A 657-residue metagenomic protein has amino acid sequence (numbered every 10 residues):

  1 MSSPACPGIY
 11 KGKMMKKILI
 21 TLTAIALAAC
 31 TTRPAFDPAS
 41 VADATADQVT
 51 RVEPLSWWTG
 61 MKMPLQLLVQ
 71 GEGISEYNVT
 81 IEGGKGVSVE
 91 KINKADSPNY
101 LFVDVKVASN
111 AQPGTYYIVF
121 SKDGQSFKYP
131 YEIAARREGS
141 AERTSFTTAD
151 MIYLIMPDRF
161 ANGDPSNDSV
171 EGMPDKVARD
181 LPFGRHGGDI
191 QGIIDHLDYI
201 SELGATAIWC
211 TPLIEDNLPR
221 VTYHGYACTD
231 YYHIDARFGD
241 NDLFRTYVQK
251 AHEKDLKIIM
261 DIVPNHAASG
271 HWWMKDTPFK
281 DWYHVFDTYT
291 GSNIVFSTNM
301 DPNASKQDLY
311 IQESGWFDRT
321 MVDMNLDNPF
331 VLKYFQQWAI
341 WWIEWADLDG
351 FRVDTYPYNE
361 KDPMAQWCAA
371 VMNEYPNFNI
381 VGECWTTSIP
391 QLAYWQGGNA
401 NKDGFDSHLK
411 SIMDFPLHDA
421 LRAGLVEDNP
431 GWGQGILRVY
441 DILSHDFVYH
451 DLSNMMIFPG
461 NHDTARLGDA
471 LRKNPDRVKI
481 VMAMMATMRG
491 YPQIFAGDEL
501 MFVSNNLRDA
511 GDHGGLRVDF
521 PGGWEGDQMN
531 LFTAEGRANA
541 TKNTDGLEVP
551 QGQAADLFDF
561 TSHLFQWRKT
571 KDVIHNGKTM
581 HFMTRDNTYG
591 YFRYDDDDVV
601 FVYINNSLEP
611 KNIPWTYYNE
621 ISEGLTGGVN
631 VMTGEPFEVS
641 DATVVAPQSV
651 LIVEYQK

Functional and structural regions predicted by a protein language model:
A28-A29: C-terminal motif of bacterial Sec signal peptides marking the signal peptidase cleavage site
P34-E76, Y129-E138, E142: Beta-strand/beta-sandwich contexts
M61-G124: Immunoglobulin-like IPT/TIG beta-sandwich domains and homologous Ig-like subdomains
I133-L154, R159, G163: Low-complexity, Pro/Ser/Thr- and charge-rich linker/hinge segments at domain boundaries
F160-W345, M364-E374, N379, C384 (+3 more regions): Substrate-binding/active-site clefts of carbohydrate-active enzymes
G163-L181, R185, T386, L452 (+3 more regions): Loop/helix patches that line or flank the sugar-binding groove of alpha-linked glycan CAZymes
E374-G460, D519-N539, E548: Glycan-recognition surfaces
E638-K657: C-terminal beta-strand-rich structural cap/linker in extracellular carbohydrate-active enzymes
